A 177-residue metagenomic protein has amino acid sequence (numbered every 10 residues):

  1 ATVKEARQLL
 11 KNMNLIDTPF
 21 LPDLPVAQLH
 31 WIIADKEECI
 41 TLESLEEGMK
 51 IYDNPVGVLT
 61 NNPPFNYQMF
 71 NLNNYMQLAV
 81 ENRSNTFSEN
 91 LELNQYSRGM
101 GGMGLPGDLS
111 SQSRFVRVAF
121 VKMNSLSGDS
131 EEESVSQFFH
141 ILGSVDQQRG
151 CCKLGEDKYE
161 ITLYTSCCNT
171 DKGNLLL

Functional and structural regions predicted by a protein language model:
A1-N54: Structured, non-membrane catalytic/scaffold regions adjacent to prosthetic-group chemistry
P19, V26-A27, D35-E38, L59-L177: C-terminus-biased signal that marks the final domain/tail of proteins
